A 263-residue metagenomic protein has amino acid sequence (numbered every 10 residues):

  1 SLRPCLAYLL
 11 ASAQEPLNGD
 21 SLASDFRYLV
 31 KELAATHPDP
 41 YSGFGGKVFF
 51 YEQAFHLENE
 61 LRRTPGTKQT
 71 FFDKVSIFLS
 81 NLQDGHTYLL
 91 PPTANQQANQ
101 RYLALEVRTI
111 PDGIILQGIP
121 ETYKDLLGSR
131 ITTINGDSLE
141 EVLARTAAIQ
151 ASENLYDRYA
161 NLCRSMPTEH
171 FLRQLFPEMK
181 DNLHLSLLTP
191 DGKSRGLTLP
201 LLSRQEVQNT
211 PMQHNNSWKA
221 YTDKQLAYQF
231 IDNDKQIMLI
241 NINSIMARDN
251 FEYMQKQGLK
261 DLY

Functional and structural regions predicted by a protein language model:
S1-P16, L29: Bacterial Sec-dependent N-terminal signal peptides
Q14-Y263: Flexible, low-complexity junctional segments that flank or bridge functional domains
